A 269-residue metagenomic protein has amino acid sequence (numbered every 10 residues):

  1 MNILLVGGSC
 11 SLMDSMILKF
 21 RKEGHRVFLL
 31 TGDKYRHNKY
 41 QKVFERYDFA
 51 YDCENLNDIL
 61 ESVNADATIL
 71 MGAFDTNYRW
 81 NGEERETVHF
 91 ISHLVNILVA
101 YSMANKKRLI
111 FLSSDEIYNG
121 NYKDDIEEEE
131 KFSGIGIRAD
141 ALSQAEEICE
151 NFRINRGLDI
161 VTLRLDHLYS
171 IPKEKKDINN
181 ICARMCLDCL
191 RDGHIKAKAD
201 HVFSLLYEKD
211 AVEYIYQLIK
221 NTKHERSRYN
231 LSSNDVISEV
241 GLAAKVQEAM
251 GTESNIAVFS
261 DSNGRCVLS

Functional and structural regions predicted by a protein language model:
I3-E23: N-terminal Rossmann NAD(P)H-binding glycine-rich loop of SDR-like oxidoreductase domains
V6, L30, T68-M71, L109-D115 (+1 more regions): SDR active-site strand-loop-helix element
H25-K34: Conserved glycine-rich Rossmann-like NAD(P)H-binding loop of the short-chain dehydrogenase/reductase
F49-H89: NAD(P)H-binding glycine-rich loop region in Rossmannoid oxidoreductase-like domains and their noncatalytic homologs
T68, V95-I137: Conserved Rossmann-fold NAD(P)-dependent oxidoreductase catalytic core, especially the SDR/UDP-sugar
T87-V88, E130, G134-E146, N179-A183 (+2 more regions): Short-chain dehydrogenase/reductase
E147-F203, E208, V212, Y216-Q217: NAD(P)-dependent short-chain dehydrogenase/reductase
A197-S269: C-terminal substrate-binding subdomain of Rossmann-fold SDR/epimerase-dehydratase oxidoreductases
